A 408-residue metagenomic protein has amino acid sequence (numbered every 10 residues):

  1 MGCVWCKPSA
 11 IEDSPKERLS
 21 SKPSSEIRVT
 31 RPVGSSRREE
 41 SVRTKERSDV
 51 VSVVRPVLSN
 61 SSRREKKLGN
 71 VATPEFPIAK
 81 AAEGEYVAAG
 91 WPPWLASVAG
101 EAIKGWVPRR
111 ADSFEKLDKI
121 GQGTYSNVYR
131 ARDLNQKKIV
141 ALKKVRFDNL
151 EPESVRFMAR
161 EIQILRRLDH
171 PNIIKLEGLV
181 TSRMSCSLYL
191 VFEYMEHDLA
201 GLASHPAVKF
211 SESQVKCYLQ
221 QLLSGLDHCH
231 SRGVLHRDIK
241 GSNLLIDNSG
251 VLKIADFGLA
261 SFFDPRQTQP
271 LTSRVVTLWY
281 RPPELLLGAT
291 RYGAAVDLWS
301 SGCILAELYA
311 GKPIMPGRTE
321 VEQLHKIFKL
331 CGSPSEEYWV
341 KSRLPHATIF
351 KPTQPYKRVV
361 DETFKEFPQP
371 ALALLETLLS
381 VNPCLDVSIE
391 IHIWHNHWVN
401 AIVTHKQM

Functional and structural regions predicted by a protein language model:
M1-A111: Intrinsically disordered, low-complexity regulatory segments that flank or precede the catalytic domain of eukaryotic
N127: Conserved N-lobe ATP-binding subsite of Hanks-type protein kinase domains, especially the beta3 VAIK lysine
I139, K143-D169: Conserved N-lobe beta3->alphaC-helix segment of eukaryotic protein kinase catalytic domains
D169-G178: Conserved HxN/HPN-centered segment at the entrance to the catalytic loop of eukaryotic protein kinase-like domains
S185-D198: Conserved short submotifs of the Hanks-type protein kinase catalytic core that shape the nucleotide-binding pocket
Y218-L219: Activation segment signature within eukaryotic-like protein kinase domains
L259-S261: Activation segment
S333-T377: C-terminal lobe substrate-recognition/regulatory segment of protein kinase catalytic domains
